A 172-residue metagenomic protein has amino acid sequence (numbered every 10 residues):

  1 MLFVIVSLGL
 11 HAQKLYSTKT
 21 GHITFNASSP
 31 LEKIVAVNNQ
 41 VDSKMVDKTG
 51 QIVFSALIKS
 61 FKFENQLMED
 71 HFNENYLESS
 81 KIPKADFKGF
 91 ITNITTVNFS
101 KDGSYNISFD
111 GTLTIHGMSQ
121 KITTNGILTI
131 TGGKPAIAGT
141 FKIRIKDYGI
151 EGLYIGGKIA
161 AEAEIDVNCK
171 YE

Functional and structural regions predicted by a protein language model:
M1-L15: Bacterial Sec-dependent N-terminal signal peptides
Q13-E172: Low-complexity, acidic/polar, glycine-enriched regions of mature
